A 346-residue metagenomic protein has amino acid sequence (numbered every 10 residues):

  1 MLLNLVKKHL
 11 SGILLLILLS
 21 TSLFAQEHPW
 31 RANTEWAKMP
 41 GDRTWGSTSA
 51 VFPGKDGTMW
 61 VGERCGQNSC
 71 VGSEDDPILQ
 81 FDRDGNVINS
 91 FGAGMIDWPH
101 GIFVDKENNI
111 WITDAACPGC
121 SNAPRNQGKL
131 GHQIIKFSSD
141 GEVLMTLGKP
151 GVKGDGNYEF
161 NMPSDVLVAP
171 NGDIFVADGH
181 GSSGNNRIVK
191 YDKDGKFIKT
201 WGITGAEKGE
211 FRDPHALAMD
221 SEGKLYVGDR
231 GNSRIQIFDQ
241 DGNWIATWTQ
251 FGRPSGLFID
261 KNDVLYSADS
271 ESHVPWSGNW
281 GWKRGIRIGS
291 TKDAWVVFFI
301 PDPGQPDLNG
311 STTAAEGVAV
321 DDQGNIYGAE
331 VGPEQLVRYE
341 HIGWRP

Functional and structural regions predicted by a protein language model:
M1-I13: Bacterial N-terminal signal peptides that target proteins for export
S11-S22: Bacterial N-terminal signal peptides
Q26-P346: Sequence-structural signature of mature extracellular/luminal beta-sheet repeat domains, prominently beta-propellers
